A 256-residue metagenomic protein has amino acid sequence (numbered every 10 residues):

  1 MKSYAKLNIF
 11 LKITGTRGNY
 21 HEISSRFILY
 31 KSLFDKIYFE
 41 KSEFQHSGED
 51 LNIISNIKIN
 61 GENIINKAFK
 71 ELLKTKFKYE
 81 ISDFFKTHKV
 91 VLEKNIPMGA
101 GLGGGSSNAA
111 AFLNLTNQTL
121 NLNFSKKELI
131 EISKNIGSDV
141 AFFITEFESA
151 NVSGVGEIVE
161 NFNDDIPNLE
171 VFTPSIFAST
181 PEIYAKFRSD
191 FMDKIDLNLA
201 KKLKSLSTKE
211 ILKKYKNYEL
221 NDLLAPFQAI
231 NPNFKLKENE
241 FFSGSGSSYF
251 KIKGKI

Functional and structural regions predicted by a protein language model:
M1-A100, Q118, L122-E128, N163-D164 (+1 more regions): ATP-binding N-lobe of GHMP and related small-molecule kinases
K6-N8, S149, G246: Structural motif
E49, F143-F242, K251-I256: Conserved, helical-rich catalytic subdomain that frames metal- and/or nucleotide-binding sites in enzyme alpha/beta
A100-L129, F142-I144: DPxDG-like acidic metal-binding loop motif
G104-G105, F242-S247: Glycine-rich beta-strand-to-loop/alpha-helix junction loops that act as flexible
